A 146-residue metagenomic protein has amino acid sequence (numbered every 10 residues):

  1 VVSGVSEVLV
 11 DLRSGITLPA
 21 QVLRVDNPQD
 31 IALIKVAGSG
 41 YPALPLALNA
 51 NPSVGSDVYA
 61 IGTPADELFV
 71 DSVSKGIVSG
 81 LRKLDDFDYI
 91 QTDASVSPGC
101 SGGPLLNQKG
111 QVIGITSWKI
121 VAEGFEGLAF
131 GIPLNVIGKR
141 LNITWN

Functional and structural regions predicted by a protein language model:
V1-F69, D86-I90, W145-N146: Conserved active-site neighborhood of the chymotrypsin/trypsin-like protease fold
V1-S3, P64, S74, P98 (+2 more regions): Short beta->alpha transition motifs characteristic of CBS
A20-V22, V78, L105, V112: Conserved hydrophobic positions within beta-strands
K35, N49-S53, L68, S72 (+3 more regions): Soluble non-cytosolic domains of exported or imported proteins
S72-K83, A129: Short, compositionally biased
S95-T116: Catalytic nucleophile loop of clan PA
I132-N146: Pro/Ala/Gly-rich low-complexity, hydrophilic intrinsically disordered segments
